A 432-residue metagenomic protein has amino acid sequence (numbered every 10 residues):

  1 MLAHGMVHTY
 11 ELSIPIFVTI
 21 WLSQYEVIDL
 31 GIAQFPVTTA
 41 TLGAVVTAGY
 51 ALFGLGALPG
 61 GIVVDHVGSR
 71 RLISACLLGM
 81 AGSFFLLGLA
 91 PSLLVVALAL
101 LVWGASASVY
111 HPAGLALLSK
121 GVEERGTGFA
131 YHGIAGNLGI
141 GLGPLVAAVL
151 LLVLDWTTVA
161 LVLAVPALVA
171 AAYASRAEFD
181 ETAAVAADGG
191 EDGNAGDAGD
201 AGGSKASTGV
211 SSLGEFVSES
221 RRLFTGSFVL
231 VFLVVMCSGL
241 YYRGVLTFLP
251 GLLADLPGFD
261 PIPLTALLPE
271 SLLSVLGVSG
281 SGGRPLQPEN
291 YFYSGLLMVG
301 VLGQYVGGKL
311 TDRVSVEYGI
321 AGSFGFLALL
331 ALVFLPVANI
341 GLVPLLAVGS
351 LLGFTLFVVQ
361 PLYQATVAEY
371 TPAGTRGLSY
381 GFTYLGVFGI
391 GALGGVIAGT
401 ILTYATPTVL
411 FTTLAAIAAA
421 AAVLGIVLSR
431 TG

Functional and structural regions predicted by a protein language model:
I14-P15, G226-Y305: Extracytoplasmic gate region of multi-pass secondary transporters
P36, G68, S83-L94, S106 (+2 more regions): Helix-breaking motifs and short loop linkers at transmembrane-helix boundaries and internal kinks in secondary membrane
G43-I62, S294-V306: Central cavity-lining transmembrane alpha-helices of secondary-active solute carriers, predominantly the Major
L55-L94: Conserved MFS/SLC helix-loop-helix module at the cytosolic interface between two early adjacent transmembrane helices
A97-L138: Cytoplasmic helix-loop-helix junction between adjacent transmembrane helices in 12-TM secondary transporters
H132-G203: Helix-loop-helix hairpin linking two adjacent transmembrane segments in secondary transporters
V314-L362: C-terminal transmembrane helical hairpin of 12-TM major facilitator-type secondary transporters
A368-P407, L414: A late C-terminal transmembrane helix in Major Facilitator Superfamily
